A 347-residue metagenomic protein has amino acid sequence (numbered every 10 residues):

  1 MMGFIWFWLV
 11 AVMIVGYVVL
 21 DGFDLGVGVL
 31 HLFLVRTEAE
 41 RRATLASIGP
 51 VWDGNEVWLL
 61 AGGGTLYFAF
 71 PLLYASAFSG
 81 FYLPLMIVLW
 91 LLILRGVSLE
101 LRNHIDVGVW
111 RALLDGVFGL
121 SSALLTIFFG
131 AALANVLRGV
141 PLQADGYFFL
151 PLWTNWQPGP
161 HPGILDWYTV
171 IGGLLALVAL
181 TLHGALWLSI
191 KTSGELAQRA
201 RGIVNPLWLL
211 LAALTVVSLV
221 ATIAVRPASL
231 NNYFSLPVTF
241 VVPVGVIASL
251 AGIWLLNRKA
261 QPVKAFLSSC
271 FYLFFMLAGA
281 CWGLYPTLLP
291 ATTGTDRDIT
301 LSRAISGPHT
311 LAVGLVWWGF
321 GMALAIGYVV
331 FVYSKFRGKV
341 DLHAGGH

Functional and structural regions predicted by a protein language model:
M1-G54, L60-G63: N-terminal signal-anchor module of multipass membrane proteins
M1-V10, Y67-Y82, L137-A144, P158-W167 (+1 more regions): Helix-coil boundary and interhelical linker segments in multi-pass alpha-helical membrane proteins
W6-Y17, F78-L92, G119-L124, G163-A179 (+1 more regions): Alpha-helical transmembrane segments
V27-P50, Y67-A77, E100-R111, G184-I203 (+5 more regions): Juxtamembrane membrane-water interface segments of multi-pass membrane proteins, especially cytoplasmic-side
V51-L125, Q143, S229-P237: Membrane-interface helix-loop-helix modules in multi-pass inner-membrane proteins
L101-A265, G279: Long, contiguous internal "core" modules enriched in hydrophobic/ aromatic residues
R138-F148, F274-D296: Juxtamembrane non-transmembrane "cap" segments at the membrane-aqueous interface of multi-pass membrane proteins
A291-A312: Short, membrane-exposed interhelical loops at transmembrane-helix boundaries
